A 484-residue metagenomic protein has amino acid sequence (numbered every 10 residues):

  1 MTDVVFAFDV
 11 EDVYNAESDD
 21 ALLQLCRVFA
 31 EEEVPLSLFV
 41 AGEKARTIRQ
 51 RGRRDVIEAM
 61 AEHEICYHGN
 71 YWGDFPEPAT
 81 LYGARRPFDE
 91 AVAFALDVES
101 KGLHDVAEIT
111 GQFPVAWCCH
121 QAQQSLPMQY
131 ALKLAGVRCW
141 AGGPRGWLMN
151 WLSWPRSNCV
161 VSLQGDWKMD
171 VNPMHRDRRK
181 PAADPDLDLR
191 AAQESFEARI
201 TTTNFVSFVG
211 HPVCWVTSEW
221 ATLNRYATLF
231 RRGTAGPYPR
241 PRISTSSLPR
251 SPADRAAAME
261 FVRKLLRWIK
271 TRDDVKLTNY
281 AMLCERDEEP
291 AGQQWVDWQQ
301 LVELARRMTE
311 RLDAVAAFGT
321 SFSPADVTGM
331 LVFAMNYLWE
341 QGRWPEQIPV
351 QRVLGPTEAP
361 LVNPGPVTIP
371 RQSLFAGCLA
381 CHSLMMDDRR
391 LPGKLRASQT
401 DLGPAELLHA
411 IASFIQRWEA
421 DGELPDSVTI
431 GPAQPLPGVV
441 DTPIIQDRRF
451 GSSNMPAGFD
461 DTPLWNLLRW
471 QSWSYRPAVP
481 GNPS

Functional and structural regions predicted by a protein language model:
M1-E62, F205-F208, V213-W215, T222 (+5 more regions): Active-site beta->alpha N-cap acidic-glycine motif
E17-A21, I48, E90-K101, D184-A191 (+1 more regions): Soluble or luminal CAZymes and related metallo-dependent hydrolases
L22-C26, R53-I57, L96-H104, Q129 (+2 more regions): Generic structural signal for well-ordered alpha-helices, preferentially at hydrophobic/aromatic core positions
E33, W140-W147, I200-F205, G210-E303: C-terminal domain-boundary segment and adjacent tail
P35, F39-S125, M149, S207-P212 (+5 more regions): Metal-dependent polysaccharide deacetylase catalytic core of the NodB/CE4 family, i.e., the active-site-bearing domain
R49-Q50, D74, Q112-R232: Active-site-adjacent pocket scaffolds in enzyme catalytic domains
A257-A258, R263-T368, F375-A376, H382-M385 (+3 more regions): Histidine-centered catalytic/metal-binding microenvironments
